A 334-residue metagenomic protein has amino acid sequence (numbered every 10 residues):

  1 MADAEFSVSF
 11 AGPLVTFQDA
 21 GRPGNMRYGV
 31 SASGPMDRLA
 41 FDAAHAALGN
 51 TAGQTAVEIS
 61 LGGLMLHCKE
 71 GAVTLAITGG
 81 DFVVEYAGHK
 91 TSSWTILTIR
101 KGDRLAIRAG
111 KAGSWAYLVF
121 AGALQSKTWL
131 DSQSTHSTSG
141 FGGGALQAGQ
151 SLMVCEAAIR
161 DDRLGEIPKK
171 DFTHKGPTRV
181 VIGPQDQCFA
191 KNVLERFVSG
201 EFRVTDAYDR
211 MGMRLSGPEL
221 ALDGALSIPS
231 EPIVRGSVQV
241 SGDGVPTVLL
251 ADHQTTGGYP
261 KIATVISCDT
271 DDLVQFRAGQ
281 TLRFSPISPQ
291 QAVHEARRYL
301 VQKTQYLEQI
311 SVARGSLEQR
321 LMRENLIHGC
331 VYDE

Functional and structural regions predicted by a protein language model:
M1-E334: Conserved "landmark" site that anchors the functional core of diverse proteins
